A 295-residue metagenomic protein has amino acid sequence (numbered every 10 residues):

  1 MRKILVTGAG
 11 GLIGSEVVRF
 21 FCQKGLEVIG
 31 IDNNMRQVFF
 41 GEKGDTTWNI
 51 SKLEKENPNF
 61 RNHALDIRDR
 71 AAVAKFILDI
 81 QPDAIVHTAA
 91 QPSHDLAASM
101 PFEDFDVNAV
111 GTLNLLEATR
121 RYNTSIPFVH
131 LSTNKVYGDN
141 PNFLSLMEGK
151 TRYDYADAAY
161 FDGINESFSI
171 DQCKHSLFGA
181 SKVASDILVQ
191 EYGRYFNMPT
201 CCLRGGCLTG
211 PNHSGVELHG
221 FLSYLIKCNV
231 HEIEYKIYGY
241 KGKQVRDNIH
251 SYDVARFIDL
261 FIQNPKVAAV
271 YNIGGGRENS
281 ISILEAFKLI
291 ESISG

Functional and structural regions predicted by a protein language model:
M1-L208: N-terminal Rossmann-like NAD(P)+-binding domain of SDR-like oxidoreductases, especially those catalyzing
V17, Q23, C207, N229-G295: C-terminal substrate-binding subdomain of Rossmann-fold SDR/epimerase-dehydratase oxidoreductases
R36-G44, I80, T119-I126, G215-L218 (+2 more regions): Short, charged helix-to-loop "capping" segments that act as catalytic/coupling loops
E42, F143-S145, G215-Y224, I290: A glycine/serine/threonine-rich, flexible loop-to-helix segment that serves as the NAD(P) cofactor-binding "lid"
R68, S99, V107-V110, S176 (+4 more regions): Residue-level signal for the nucleotide or nucleotide-sugar donor/cofactor binding architecture
A184, L188, Y192, L225 (+2 more regions): Hydrophobic alpha-helix immediately C-terminal to the catalytic Tyr-X-X-X-Lys motif of short-chain
